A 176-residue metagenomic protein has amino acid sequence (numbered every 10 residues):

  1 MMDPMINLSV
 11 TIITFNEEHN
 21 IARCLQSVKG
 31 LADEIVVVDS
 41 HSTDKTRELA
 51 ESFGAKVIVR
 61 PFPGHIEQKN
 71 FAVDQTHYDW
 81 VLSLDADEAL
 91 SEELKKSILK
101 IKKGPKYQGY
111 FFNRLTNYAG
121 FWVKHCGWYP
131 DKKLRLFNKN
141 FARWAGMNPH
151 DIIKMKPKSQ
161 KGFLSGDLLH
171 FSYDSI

Functional and structural regions predicted by a protein language model:
M1-S27: N-proximal low-complexity "stem/linker" segments adjacent to membrane-targeting elements
N7, D33-E34: Residues at the starts of beta-strands that form the adenosine-phosphate
A22, D44-F53, E93-L94: Acidic helix N-cap motif at the loop->helix transition within catalytic regions of sugar-transfer enzymes
S27, L31, D39-E48, D85: A conserved acidic beta->alpha catalytic loop
L31, S52-G54, K132, P157: Short, structured coil segments at secondary-structure junctions
D33, R47-Q75: Conserved donor nucleotide-binding strand/loop of the catalytic core
V38, R60, L82-A86: Catalytic metal- and UDP-sugar-binding loop of GT-A-like glycosyltransferases, i.e., residues flanking the conserved
N70-V73, W80-L84, S91-I176: Catalytic-site signature of metal-activated, phosphate-bearing donor transferases, centered on the GT-A/GT-A-like
